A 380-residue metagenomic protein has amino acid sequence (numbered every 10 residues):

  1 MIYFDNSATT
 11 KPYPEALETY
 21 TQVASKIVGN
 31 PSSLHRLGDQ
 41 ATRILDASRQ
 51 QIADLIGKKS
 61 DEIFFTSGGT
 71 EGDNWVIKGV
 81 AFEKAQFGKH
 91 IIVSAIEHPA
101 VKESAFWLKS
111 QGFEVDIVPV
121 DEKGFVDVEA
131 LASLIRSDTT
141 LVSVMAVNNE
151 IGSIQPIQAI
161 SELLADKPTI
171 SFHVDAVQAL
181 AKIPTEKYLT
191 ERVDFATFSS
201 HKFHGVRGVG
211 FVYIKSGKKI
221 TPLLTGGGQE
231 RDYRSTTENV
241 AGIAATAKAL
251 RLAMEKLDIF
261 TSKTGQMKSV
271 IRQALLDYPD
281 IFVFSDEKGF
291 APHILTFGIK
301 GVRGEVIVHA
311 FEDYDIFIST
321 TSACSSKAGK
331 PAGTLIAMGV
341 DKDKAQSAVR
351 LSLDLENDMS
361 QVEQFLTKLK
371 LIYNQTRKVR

Functional and structural regions predicted by a protein language model:
M1-R380: Pyridoxal 5′-phosphate
